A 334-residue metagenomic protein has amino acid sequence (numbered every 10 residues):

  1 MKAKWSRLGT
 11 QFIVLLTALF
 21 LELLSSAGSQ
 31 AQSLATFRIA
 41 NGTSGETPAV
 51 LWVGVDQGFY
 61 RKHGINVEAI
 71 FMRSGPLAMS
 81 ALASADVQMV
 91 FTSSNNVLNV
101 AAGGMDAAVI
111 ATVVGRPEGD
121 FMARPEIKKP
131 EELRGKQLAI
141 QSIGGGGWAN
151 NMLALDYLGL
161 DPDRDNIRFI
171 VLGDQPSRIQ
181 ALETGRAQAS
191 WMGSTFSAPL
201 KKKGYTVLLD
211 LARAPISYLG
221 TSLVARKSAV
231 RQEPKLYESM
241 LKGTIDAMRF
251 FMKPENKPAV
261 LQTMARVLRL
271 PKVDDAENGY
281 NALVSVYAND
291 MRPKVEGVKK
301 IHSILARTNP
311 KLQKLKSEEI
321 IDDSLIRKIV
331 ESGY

Functional and structural regions predicted by a protein language model:
M1-G9: N-terminal secretory signal peptides that target proteins for export/translocation
Q11-S25: Bacterial N-terminal signal peptides
A27-A31: Boundary at the C-terminal end of the N-terminal hydrophobic targeting segment
Q32-D174, R178-T184, Q188-S194, V207-L211 (+1 more regions): Short, glycine-/small- and polar/acidic-enriched structural segments that line small-molecule recognition paths
V87-V90, L283-E296, K328-Y334: Short amphipathic alpha-helical segments at helix boundaries and their inter-helical linkers
N95-N96, P176-L268: Pocket-lining segment of extracytoplasmic ligand-binding domains
R231-Q313: Secondary-structure end/capping motifs
H302-Y334: Conserved C-terminal helix/tail region of periplasmic/extracytoplasmic solute-binding proteins
